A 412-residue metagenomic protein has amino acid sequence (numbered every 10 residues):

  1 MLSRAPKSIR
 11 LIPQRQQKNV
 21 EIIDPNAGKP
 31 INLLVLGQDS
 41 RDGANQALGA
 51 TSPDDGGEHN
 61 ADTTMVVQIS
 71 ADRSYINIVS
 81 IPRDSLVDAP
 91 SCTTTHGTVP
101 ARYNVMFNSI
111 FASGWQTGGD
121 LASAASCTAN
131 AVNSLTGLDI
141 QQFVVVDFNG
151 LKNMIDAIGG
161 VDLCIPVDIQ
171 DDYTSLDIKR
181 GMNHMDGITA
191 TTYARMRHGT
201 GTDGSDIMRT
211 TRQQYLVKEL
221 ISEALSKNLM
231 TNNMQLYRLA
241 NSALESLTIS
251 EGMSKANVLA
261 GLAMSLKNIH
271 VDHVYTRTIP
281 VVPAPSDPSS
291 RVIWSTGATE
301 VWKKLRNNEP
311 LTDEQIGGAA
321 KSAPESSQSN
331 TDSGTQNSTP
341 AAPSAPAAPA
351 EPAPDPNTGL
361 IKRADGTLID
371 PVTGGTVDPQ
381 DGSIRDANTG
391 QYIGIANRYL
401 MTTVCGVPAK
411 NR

Functional and structural regions predicted by a protein language model:
M1-R412: Non-catalytic, solvent-exposed segments at the cell envelope interface
